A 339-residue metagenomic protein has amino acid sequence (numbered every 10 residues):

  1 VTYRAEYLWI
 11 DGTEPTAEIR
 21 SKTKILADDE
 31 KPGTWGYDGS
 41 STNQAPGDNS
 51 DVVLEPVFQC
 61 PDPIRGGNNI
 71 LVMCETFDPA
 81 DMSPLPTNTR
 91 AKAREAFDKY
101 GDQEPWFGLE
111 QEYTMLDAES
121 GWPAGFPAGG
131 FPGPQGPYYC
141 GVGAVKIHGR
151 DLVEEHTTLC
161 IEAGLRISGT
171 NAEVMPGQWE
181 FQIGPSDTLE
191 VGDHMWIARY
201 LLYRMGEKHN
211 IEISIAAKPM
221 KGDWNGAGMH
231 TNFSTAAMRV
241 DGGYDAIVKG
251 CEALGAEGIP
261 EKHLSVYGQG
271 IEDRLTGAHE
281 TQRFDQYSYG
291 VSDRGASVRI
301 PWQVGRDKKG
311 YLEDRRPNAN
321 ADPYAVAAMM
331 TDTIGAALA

Functional and structural regions predicted by a protein language model:
V1-A339: Glycine-rich, acidic/polar active-site loops that bind/position phosphate-bearing ligands
